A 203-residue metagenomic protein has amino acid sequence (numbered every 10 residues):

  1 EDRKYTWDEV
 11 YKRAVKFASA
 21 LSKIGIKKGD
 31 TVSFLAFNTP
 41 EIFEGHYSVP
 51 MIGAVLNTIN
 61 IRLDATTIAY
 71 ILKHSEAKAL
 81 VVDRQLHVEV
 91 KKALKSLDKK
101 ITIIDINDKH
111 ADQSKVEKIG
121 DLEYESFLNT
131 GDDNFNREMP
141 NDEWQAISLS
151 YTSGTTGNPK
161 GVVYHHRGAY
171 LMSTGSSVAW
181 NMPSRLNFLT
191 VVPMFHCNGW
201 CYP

Functional and structural regions predicted by a protein language model:
E1-T39, F43-Y47, D64-A69, G120 (+1 more regions): Conserved AMP-binding/adenylate-forming core of the ANL superfamily
T6-D8, I147-L171: Conserved AMP-binding A3 loop
A14-A18, L56, H166, S173: Short amphipathic alpha-helical/adjacent loop interface patches that line ligand and macromolecule-binding sites
K23-I24, M51-N129: Structural core segment of the AMP-binding/adenylate-forming
V32, V49, L80, A146 (+3 more regions): Conserved S/T- and glycine-rich ATP-binding loop of Class I adenylate-forming
F43, Y47-I52, H74, H196: Short hydrophobic alpha-helices that are characteristic scaffold elements of the AMP-binding
I104-D105, V116, G120-D121, N129-Y151 (+2 more regions): Conserved pre-ATP/AMP-binding loop-to-beta segment of ANL
Y170-L189, F195-P203: Conserved AMP-binding/adenylation subdomain of ANL enzymes
